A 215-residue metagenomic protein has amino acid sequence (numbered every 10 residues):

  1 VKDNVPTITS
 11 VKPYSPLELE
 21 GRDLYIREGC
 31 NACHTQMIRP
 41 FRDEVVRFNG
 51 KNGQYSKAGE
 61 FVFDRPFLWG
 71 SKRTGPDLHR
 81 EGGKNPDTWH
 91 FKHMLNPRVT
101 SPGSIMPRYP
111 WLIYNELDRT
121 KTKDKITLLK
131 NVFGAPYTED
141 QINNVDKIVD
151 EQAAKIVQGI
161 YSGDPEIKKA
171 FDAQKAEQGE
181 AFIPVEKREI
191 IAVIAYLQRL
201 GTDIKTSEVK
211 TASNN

Functional and structural regions predicted by a protein language model:
V1-Y14, E60, G159-F171, Y196-N215: Post-cleavage N-terminal segment of exported redox proteins
K2-I26, I38-V45, T74, E177-E189 (+2 more regions): Electrostatic cytochrome c docking/interface patches
G21, R27-Q36, H90, V193 (+1 more regions): The canonical Cys-X-X-Cys-His
E28-A32, M37-F41, P97-R98, L200-I204: A generic secondary-structure signal for well-formed alpha-helical elements
C33-T35, P102-Y109, I204-A212: Surface-exposed patches in mature extracellular/periplasmic domains of secreted proteins
F48-R188: Electron-transfer interface patches adjacent to heme c in soluble/periplasmic c-type cytochromes and di-/multiheme
